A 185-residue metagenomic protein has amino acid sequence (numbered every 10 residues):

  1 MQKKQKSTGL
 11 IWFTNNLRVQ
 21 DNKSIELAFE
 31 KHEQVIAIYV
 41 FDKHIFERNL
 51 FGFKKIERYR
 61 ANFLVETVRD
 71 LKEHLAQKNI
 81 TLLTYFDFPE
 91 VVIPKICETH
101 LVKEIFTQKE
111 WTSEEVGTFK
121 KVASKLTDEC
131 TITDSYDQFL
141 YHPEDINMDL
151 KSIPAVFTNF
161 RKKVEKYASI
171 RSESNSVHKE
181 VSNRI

Functional and structural regions predicted by a protein language model:
M1-S172: Trp/Phe/Arg-rich N-terminal binding region typifying the photolyase-homology
K166-I185: Catalytic cores of enzymes that engage adenine nucleotides and/or redox cofactors via long glycine-rich, Lys/Arg/His
